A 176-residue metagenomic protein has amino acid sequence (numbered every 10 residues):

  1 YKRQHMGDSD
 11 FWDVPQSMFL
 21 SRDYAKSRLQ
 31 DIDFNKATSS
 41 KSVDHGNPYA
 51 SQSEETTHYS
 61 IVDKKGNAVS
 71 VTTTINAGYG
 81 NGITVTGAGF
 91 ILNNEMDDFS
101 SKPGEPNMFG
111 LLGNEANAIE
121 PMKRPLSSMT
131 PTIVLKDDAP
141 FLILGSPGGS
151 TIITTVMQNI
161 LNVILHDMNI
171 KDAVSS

Functional and structural regions predicted by a protein language model:
K2, I170-S176: Short, well-structured alpha-helical segments that form the helix of a local strand-helix-strand
K2-I75, V85-A88, E95, K102-P106 (+1 more regions): Internal maturation/activation junctions in enzymes
S53-T56, G78, L126-M129: Short, small/polar residue-rich loop motifs at catalytic or cofactor-binding pockets
D63, V134-L135, F141: Extended hydrophobic
N76-G78, G148-G149: A short acidic/small-residue loop/turn micro-motif
G78-N93, D97, T154-Q158: A short, polar/charged loop-to-alpha-helix boundary motif
E95-D137, V174-S176: Cysteine/selenocysteine-centered motifs that mediate thiol-based redox chemistry or coordinate metal-sulfur cofactors
S146-M168: Alpha-helical support elements that line or immediately flank enzyme active sites and cofactor-binding pockets
